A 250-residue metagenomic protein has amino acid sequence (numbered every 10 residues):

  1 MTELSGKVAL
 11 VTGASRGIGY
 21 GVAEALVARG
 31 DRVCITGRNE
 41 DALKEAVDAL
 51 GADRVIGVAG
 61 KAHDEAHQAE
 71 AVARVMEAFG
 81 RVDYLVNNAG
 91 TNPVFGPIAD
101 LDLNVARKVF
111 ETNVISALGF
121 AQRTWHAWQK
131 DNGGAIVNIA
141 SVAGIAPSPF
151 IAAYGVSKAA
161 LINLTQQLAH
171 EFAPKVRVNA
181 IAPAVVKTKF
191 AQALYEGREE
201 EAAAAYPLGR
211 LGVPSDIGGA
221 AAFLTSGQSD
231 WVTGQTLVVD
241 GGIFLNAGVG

Functional and structural regions predicted by a protein language model:
S15-G17: Conserved glycine-rich cofactor-binding loop
N92-F95, A146, A222, T233-G250: Short C-terminal tail/terminal secondary-structure segment of NAD(P)H-dependent dehydrogenase/reductase domains
G96-I98, V105-F110, A191, A202: Substrate-binding pocket helix/loop in short-chain dehydrogenase/reductase
L118, A180-P183, E200-Q228, V232 (+1 more regions): C-terminal helical subdomain
A121, S157, T165: Active-site helix of classical SDR
H126, A169-P174, D230: Alpha-helical segment proximal to the catalytic Tyr-Lys
S141: Residue(s) in the substrate-gating loop at a strand-loop-helix junction that position the organic substrate next
